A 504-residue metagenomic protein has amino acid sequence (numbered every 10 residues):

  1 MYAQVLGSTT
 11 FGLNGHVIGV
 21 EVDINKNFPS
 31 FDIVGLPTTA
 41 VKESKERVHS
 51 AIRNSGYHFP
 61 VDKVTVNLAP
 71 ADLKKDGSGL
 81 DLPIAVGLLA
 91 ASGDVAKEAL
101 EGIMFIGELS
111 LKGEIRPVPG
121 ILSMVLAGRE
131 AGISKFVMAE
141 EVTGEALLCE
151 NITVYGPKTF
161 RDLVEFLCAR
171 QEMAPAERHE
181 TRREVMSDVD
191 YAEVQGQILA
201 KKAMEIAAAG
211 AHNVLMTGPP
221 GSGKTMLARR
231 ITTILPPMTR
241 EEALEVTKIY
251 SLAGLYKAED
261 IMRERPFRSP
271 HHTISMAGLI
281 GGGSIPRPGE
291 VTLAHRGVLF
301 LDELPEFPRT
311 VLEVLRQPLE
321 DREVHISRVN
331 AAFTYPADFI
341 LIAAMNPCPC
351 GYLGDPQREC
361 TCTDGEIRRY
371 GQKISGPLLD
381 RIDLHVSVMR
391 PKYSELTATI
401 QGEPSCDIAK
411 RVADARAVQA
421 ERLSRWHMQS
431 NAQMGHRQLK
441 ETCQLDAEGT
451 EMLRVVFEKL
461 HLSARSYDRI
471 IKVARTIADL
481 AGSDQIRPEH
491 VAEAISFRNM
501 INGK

Functional and structural regions predicted by a protein language model:
M1-L215, P219-T225, S327, S466-Y467 (+1 more regions): Peripheral, non-AAA+ core regions of ATP-driven protein-machinery
I18-I24, L279, D383-V386: Short beta-strand elements
A40-K45, P60, N67-G77, P286 (+1 more regions): Basic, amphipathic alpha-helical bundle interface domains used for macromolecular binding and assembly
G93-D94, A169, G254, R296 (+2 more regions): Short glycine-centered helix-capping/turn motifs at secondary-structure transition points
F136, L299, D383-V386: Short, well-ordered beta-strand core segments
V189-K202, A211-N213, E242, K248-E313 (+3 more regions): Switch/coupling sub-region of P-loop NTPases
M216-L255: Walker A/P-loop
